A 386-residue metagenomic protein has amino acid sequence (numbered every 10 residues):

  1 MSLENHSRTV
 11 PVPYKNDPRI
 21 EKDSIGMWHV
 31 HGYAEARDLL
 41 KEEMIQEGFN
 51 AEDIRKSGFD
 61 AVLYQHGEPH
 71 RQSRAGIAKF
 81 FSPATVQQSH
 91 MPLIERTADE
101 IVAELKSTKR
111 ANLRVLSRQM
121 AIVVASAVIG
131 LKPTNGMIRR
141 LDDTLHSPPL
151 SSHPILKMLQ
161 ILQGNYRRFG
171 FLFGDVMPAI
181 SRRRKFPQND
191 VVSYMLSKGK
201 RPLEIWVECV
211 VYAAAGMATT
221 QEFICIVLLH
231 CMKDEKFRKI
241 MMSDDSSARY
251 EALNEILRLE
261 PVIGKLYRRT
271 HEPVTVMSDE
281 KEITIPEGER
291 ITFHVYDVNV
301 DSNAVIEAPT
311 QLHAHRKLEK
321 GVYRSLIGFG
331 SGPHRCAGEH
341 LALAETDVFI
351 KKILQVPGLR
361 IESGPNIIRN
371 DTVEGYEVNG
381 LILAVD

Functional and structural regions predicted by a protein language model:
M1-D386: Cytochrome P450
